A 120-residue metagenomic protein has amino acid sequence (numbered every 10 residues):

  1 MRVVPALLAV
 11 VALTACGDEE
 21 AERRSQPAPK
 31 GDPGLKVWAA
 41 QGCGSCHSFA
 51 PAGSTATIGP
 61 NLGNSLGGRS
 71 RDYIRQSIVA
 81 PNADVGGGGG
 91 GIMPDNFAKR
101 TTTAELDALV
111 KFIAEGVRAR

Functional and structural regions predicted by a protein language model:
M1-A15: Sec-dependent bacterial lipoprotein signal peptides
C16, C43, N82-G86, R118: Generic structural signal for secondary-structure transition and capping sites
C16-A39: Electrostatic cytochrome c docking/interface patches
D18, D72, D95-R120: C-terminal capping alpha-helices of c-type cytochrome domains
G31, V37-A40, G88, V117-A119: Short sequence/structural segments immediately N-terminal
L35-A39, S45-A80, D95-K99: Gly/Gly-Pro-rich "capping" loops immediately C-terminal to redox-active cysteine motifs in periplasmic/lumenal
Y73, S77-A80, V85-G88, A104-E105: Extracytosolic low-complexity repeat regions of secreted or lipid-anchored proteins
